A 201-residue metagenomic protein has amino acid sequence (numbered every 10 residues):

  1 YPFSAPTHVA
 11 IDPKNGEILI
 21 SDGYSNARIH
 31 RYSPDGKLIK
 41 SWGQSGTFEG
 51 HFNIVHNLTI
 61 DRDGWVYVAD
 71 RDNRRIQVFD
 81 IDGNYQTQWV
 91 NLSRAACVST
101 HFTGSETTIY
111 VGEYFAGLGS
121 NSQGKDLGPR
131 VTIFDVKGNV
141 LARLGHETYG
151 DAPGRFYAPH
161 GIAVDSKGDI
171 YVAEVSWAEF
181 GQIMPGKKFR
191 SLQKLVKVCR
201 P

Functional and structural regions predicted by a protein language model:
Y1-P201: Eukaryotic scaffold repeat domains enriched in small/polar residues
